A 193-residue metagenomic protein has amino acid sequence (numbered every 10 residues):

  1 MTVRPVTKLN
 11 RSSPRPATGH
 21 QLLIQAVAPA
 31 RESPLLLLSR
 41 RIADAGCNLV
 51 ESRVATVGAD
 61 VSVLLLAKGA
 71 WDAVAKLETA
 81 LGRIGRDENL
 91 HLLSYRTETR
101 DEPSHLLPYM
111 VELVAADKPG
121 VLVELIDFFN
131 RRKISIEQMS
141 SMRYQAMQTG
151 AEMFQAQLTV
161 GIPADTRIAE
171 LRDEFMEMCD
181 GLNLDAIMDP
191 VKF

Functional and structural regions predicted by a protein language model:
M1-F193: Regulatory modules associated with amino-acid/nitrogen control
